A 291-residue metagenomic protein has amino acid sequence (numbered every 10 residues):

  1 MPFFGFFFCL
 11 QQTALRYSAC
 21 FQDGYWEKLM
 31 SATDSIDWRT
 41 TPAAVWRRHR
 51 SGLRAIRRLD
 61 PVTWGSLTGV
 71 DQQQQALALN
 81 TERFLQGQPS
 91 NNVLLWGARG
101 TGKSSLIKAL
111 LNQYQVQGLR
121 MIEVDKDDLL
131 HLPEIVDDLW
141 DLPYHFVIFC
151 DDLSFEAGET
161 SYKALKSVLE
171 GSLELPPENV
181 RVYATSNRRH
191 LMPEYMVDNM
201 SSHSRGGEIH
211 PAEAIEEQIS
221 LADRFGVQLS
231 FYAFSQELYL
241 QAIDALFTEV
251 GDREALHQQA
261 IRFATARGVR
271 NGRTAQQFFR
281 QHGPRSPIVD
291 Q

Functional and structural regions predicted by a protein language model:
C9-R83, Q277-G283, P287-Q291: A short, basic N-terminal segment
S31-T40, Y232-Q291: C-terminal alpha-helical "lid" subdomain
P89-I107: Walker A/P-loop nucleotide-binding motif
Q113-Y144, S154-A157: AAA+/P-loop NTPase substrate/partner-engagement loops
L119-R120, P143-V147, P177-Y183: Loop/turn-to-beta-strand initiation segments
D127-L130, L153-E156, V182, S186-M192 (+1 more regions): Conserved nucleotide-binding/hydrolysis micro-motifs of P-loop NTPases
E159-R205: Conserved catalytic/switch belt of AAA+ P-loop NTPases
H203-I219, G226-E237: Conserved AAA+ ATPase "SRH/arginine-finger" region at the nucleotide-binding site
